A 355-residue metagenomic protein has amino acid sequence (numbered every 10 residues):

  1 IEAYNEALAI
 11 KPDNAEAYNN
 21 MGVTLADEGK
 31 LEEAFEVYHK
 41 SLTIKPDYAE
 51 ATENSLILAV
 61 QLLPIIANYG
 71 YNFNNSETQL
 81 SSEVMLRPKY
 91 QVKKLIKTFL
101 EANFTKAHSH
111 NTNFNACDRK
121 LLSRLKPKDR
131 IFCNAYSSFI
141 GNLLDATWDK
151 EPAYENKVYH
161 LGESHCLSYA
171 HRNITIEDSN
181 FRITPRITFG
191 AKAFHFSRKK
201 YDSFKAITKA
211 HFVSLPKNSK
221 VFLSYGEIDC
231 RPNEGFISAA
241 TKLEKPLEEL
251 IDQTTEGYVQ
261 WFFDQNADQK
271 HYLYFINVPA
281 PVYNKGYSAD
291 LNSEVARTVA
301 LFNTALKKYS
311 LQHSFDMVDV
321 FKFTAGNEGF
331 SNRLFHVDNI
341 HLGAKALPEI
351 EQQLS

Functional and structural regions predicted by a protein language model:
E16-D27, E50-I57: Conserved alpha-helical positions within TPR/SEL1-like repeat arrays
K209-L250, V282: Oxyanion-hole/transition-state-stabilizing segment in secreted/luminal serine hydrolases and related acyltransferases
G226-D229, F263-R297, K322: Active-site segments of SGNH/GDSL-like serine hydrolases that catalyze O-acetyl group transfer/hydrolysis on lipids
Y283-V320, I340, K345: Substrate-gating cap/lid alpha-helix
